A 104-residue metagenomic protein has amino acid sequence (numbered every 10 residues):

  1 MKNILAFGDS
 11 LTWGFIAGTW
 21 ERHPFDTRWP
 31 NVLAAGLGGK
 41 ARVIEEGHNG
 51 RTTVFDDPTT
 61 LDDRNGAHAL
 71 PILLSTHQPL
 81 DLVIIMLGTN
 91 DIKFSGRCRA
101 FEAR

Functional and structural regions predicted by a protein language model:
M1-H48, V54, T59, L73-S75 (+1 more regions): Serine-esterase "nucleophile elbow" of acetyl-processing enzymes
G39, D63-R104: Alpha-helical cap/lid subdomain in secreted, periplasmic, or secretory-pathway luminal O-acyl-processing enzymes
